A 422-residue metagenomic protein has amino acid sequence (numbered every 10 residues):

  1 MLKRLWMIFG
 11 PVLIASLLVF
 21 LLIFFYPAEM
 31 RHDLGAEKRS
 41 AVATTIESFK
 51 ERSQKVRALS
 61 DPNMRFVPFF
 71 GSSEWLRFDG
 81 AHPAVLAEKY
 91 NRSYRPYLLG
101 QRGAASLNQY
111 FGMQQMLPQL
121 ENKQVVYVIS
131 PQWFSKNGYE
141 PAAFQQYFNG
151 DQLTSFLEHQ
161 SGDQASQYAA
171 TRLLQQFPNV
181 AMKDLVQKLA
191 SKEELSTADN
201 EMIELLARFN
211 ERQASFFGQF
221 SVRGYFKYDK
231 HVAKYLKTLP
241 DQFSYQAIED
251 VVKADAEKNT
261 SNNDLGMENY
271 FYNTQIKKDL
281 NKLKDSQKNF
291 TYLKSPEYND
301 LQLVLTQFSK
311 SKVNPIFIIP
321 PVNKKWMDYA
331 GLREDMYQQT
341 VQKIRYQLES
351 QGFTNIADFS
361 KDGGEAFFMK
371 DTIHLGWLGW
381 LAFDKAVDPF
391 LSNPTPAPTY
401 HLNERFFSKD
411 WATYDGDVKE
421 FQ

Functional and structural regions predicted by a protein language model:
R4-Y26: Hydrophobic membrane-insertion alpha-helices, especially the h-region of bacterial N-terminal signal peptides
M30-Y94, F111-M113: Membrane/wall-proximal cationic-aromatic binding patches
G35-A36, F156-D300, N403-Q422: Secreted/periplasmic serine-hydrolase-like ester/acetyl group-modifying domain
M64-F66, Y94, E121-Q124, K310-P315 (+1 more regions): Loop/turn elements at helix/coil->beta-strand transitions in domains of secreted/extracellular proteins
G71-S72, V128-Q132, Y270-D279, I318-N323 (+1 more regions): Short loop/turn segments at strand-loop or loop-helix junctions that form parts of catalytic or ligand-binding pockets
W75-A165: Membrane-embedded segments
E88, L293-N299, V304-F367: Extended hydrophobic/aromatic segments used for targeting, binding, or gating
L99-Q101, M336, Q342-Q422: C-terminal regions of proteins
